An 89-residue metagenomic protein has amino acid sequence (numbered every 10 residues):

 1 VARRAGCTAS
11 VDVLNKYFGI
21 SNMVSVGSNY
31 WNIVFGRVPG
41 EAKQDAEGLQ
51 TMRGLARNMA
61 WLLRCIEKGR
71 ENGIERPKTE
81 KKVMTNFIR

Functional and structural regions predicted by a protein language model:
V1-Y30: Helix-loop-strand module that forms the ligand-binding subsite of alpha/beta enzymes
V24-R89: Glycine-rich phosphate/pyrophosphate-binding loop and the adjoining helix
